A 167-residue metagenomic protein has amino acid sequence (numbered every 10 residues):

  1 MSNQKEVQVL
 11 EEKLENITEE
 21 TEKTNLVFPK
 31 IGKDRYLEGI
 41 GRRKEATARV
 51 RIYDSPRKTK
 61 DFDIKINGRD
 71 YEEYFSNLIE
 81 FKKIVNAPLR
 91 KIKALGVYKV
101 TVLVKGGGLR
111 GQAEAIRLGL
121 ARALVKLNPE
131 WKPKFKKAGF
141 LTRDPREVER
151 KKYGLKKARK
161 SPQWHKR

Functional and structural regions predicted by a protein language model:
M1-R35: Intrinsically disordered, compositionally biased charged tails
L26, I31-R42, A48-Y53, K58-K105 (+2 more regions): Structured, basic alpha/beta domains of bacterial-type, RNA-associated proteins
